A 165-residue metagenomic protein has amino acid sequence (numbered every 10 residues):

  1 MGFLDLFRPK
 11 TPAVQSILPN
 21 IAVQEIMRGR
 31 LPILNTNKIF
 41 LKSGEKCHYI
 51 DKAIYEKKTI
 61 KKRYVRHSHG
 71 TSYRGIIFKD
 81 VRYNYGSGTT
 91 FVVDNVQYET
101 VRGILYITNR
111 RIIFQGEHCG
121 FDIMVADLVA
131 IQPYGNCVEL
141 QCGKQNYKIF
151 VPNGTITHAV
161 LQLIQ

Functional and structural regions predicted by a protein language model:
G2-P9, A13, I17-A22, I54-Y55 (+6 more regions): Acidic, Ser/Thr- and proline-rich intrinsically disordered linker/docking segments of eukaryotic scaffolds
F3-R102: Anionic N-terminal interaction surfaces
C47-Y49, R111, Q141: N-proximal accessory regions
V81-V92, I107-T108, F114-D122: Short, basic/low-complexity N-terminal boundary segments at the transition from targeting/disordered tails
